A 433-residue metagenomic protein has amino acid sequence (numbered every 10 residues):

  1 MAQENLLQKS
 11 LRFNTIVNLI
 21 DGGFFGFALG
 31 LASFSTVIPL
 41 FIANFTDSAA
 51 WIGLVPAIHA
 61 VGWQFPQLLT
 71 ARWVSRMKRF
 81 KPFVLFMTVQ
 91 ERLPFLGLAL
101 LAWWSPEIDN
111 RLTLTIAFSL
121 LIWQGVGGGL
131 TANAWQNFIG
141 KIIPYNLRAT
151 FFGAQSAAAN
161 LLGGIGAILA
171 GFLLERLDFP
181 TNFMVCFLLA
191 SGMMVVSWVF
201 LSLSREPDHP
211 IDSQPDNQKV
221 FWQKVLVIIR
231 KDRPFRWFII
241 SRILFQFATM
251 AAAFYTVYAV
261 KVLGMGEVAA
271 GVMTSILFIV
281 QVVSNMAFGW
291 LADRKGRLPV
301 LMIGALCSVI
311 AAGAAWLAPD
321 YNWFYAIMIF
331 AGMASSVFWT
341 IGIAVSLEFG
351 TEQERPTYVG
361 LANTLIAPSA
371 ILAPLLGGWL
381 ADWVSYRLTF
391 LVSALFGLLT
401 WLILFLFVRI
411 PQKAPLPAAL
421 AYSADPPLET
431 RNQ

Functional and structural regions predicted by a protein language model:
A2-F65, V74, V84, T88-E91 (+2 more regions): Helix-loop boundary and gating motifs at the non-cytosolic
A2-R12, D208-I240, L420-Q433: Juxtamembrane intracellular "pre-TM" segments in multi-pass secondary transporters
P39-N44, R72-R76, A99-I108, G163-V185 (+1 more regions): Transmembrane alpha-helix termini and helix-breaking/packing motifs in multi-pass membrane transporters
A49-A50, K81, Y145-A154, E267-V268 (+1 more regions): Loop-to-transmembrane helix entry/capping segments in MFS-fold secondary transporters and related SLC/MFSD carriers
P66-R79, L174-E175, S284-G296, A381: Helix-to-loop junctions at the C-terminal end of transmembrane segments in multipass secondary transporters
P82-L98, L188, P299-A314, A394: Structural signature of the two symmetry-related core transmembrane helices
L100-L120, W316-M328: Helix-loop junctions at membrane interfaces in 12-TM secondary transporters
L130-I143, V337-G350: Intracellular juxtamembrane helix-capping segments at the cytosolic ends of symmetry-related transmembrane helices
